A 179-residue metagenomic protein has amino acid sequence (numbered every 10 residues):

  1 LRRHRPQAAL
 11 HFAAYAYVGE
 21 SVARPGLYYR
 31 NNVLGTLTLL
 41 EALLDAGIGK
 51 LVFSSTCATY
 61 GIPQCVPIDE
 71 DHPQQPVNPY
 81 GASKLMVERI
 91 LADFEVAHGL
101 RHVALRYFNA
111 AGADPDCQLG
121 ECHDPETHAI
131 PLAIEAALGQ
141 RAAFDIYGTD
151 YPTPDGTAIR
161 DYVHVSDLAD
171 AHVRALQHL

Functional and structural regions predicted by a protein language model:
L1-A113: N-terminal Rossmann-like NAD(P)+-binding domain of SDR-like oxidoreductases, especially those catalyzing
A92-R174: NAD(P)-dependent short-chain dehydrogenase/reductase
L176-L179: Short, hydrophobic alpha-helical segments
